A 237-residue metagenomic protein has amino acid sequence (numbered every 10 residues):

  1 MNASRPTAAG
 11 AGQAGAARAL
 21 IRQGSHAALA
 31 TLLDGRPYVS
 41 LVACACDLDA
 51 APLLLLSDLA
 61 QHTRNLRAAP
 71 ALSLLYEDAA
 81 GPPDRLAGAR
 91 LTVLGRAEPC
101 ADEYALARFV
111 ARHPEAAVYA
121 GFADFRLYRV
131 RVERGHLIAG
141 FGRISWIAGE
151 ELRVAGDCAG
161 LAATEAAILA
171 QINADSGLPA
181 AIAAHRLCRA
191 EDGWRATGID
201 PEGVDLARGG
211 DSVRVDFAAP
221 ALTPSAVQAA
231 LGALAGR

Functional and structural regions predicted by a protein language model:
M1-R237: Binding-site signature for planar aromatic cofactors or substrates
